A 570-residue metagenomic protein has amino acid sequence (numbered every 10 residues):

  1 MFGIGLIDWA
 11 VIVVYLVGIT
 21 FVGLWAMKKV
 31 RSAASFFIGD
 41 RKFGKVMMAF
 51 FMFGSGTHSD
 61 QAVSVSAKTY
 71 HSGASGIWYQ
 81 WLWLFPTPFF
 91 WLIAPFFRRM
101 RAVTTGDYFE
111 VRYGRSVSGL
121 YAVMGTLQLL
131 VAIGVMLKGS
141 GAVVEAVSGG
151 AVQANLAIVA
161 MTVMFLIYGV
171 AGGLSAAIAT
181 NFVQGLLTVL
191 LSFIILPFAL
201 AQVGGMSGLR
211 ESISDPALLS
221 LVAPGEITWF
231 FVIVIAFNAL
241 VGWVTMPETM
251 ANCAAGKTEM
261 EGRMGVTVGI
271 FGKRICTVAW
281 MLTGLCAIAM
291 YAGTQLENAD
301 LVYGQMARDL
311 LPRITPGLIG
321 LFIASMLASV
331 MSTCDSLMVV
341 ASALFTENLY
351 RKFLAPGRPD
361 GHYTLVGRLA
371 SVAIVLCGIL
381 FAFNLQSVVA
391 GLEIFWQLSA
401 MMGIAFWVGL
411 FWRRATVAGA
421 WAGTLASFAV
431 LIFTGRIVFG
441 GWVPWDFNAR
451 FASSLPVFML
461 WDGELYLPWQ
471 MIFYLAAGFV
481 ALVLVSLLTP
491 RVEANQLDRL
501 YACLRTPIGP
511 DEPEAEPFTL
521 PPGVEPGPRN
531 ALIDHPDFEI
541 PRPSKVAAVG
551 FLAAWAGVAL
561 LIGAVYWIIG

Functional and structural regions predicted by a protein language model:
M1-G570: Membrane-embedded helix-loop-helix hairpins and adjacent transmembrane boundary segments in multi-pass transporters
